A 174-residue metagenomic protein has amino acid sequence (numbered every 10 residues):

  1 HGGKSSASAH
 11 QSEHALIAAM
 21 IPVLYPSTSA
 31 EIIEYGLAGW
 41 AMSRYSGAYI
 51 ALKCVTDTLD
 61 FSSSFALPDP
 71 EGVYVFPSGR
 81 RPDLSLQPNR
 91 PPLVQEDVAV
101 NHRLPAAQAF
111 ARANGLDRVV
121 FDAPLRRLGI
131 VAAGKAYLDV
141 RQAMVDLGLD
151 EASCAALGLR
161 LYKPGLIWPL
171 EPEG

Functional and structural regions predicted by a protein language model:
H1-R44: Thiamine diphosphate
P26-G174: Flexible, low-complexity linker and terminal segments
